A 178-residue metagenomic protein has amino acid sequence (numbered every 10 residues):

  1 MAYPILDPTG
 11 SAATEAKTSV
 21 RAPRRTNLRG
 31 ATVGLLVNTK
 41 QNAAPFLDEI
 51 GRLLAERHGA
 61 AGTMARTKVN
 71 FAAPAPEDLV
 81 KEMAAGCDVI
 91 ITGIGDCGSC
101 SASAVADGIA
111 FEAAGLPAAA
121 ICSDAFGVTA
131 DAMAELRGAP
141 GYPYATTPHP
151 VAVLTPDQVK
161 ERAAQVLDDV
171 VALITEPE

Functional and structural regions predicted by a protein language model:
M1-P23: N-terminal amphipathic/basic leader segments beginning at the initiator methionine
A16-K17, N70-K81, V159: Structural motif
A31-R52: Glycine-rich phosphate/diphosphate-binding loop of Rossmann-like nucleotide-binding domains
A55-N70, G141-P148: Short beta-strand elements in bilobed, periplasmic/extracellular small-molecule ligand-binding domains
P76-D88, D107: Short, well-structured alpha-helical segments in soluble
S101-E112: Short Gly/Thr/Asp-enriched flexible loops that form oxyanion-binding sites at enzyme active sites
T147-E178: A charged, well-structured terminal subsegment
